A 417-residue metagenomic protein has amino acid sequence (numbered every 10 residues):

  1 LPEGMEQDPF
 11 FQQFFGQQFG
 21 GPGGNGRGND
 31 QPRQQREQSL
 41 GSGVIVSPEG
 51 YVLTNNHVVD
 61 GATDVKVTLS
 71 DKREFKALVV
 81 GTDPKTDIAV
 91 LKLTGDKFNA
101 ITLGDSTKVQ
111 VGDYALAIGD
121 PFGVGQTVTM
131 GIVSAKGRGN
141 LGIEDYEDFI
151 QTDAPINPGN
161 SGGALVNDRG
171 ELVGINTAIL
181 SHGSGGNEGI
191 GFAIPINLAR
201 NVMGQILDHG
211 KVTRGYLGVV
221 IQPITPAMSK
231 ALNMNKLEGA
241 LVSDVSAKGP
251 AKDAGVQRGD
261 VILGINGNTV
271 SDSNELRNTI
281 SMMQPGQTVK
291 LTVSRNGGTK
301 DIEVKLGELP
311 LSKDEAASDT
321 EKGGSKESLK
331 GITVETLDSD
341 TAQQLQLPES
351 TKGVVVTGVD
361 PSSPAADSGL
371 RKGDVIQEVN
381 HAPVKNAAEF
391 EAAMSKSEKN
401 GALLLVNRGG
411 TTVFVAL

Functional and structural regions predicted by a protein language model:
L1-E49, D60-K66, R73-E74, K85-I88 (+4 more regions): Glycine-biased strand-turn-strand hairpin within the trypsin-fold
Q35-Q38, S42-V44, P48-Y51, N56 (+5 more regions): C-terminal recognition in membrane/secretory proteostasis and scaffolding
E37, A62-V65, F98, I118-I132 (+4 more regions): Active-site loop architecture of trypsin-fold serine endopeptidases
V46-S47, D60-G61, S70, T82-P84 (+7 more regions): A short, compositionally biased micro-patch
V59, P84-T86, K97, T107-V109 (+9 more regions): Solvent-exposed loop/turn segments at secondary-structure junctions within structured extracellular/periplasmic domains
K66-T68, G264: Beta-strand signatures of extracellular beta-sandwich domains
T68, L78-V80, K97-V124, N157 (+2 more regions): Active-site substrate-binding loop(s) of clan PA
A100-K108, P158-G159, N176, V245-S246 (+1 more regions): Short histidine-centered loop motifs in beta-beta connectors
